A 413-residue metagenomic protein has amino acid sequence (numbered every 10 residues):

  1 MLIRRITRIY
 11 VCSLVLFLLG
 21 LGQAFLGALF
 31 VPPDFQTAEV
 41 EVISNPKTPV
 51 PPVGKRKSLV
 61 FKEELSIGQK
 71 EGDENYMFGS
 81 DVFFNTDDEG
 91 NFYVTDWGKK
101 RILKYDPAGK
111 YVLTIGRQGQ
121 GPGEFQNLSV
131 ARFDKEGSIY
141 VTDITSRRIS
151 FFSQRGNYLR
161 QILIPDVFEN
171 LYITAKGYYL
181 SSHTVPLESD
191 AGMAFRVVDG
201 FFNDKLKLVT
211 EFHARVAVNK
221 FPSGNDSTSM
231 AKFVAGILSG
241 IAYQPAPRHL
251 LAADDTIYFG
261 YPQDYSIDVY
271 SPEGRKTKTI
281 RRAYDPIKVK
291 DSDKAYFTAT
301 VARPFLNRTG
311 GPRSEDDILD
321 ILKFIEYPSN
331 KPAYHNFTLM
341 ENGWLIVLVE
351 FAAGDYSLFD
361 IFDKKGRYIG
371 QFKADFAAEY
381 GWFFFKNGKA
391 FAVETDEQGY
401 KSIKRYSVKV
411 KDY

Functional and structural regions predicted by a protein language model:
M1-T7: N-terminal secretory signal peptides that target proteins for export/translocation
L2, F17, D106-A108: A general, composition-driven signal for non-globular sequence regions
T7, V11-S13, G90: Intrinsically disordered and other compositionally biased segments
V11-A24: Bacterial N-terminal signal peptides
G22-Y413: Eukaryotic scaffold repeat domains enriched in small/polar residues
